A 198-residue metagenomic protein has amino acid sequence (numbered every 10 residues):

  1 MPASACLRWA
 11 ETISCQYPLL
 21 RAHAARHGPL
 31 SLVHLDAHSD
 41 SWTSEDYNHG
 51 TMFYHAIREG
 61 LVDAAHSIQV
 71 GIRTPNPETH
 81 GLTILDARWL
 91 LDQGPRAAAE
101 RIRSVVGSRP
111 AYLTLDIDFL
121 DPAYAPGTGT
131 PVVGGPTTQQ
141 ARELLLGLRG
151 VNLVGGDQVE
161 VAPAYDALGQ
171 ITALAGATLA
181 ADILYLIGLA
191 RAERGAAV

Functional and structural regions predicted by a protein language model:
M1-V198: Conserved alpha-helical scaffold segments that buttress catalytic/binding sites
